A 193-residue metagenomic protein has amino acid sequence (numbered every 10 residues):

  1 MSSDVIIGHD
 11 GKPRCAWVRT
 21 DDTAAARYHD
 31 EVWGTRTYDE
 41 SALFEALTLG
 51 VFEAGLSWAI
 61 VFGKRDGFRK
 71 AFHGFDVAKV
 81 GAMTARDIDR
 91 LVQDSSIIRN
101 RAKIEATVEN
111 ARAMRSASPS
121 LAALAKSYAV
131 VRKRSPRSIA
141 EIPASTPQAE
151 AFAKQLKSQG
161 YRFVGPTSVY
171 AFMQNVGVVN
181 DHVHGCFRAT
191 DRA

Functional and structural regions predicted by a protein language model:
M1-A193: HhH-family (HhH-GPD) DNA N-glycosylase catalytic core used in base-excision repair
